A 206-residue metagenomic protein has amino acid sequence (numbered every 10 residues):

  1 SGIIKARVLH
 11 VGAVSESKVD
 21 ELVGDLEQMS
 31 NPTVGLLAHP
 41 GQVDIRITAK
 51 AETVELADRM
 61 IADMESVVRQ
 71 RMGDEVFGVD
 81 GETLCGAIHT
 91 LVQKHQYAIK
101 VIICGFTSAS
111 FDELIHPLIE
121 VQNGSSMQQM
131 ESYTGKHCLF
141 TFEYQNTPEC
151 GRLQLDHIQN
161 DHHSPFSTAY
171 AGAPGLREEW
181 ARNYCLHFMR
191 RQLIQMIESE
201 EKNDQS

Functional and structural regions predicted by a protein language model:
S1-S206: Non-catalytic beta/alpha edge segments that cap or flank active sites
